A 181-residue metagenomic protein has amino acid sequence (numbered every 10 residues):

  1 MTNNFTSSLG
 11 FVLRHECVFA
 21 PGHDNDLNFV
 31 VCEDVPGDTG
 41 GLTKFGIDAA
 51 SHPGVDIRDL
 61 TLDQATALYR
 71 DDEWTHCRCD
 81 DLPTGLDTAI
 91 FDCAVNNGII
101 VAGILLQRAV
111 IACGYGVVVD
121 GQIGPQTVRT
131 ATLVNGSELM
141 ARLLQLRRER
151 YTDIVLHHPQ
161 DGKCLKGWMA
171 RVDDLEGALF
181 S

Functional and structural regions predicted by a protein language model:
M1-S181: Cell-wall polysaccharide-cleaving catalytic domain and substrate-binding groove, primarily in peptidoglycan/chitin
